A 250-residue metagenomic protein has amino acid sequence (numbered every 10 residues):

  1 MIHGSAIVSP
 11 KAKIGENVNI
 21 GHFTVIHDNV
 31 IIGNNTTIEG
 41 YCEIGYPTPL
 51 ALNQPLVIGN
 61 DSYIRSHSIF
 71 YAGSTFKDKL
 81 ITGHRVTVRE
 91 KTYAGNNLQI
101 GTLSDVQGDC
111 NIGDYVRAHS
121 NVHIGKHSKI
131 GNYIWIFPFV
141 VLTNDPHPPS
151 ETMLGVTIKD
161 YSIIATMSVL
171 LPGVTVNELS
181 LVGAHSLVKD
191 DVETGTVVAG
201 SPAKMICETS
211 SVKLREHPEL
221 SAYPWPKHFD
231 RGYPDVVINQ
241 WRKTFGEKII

Functional and structural regions predicted by a protein language model:
H3-G4, S9-P10, G15-E16, G21-H22 (+29 more regions): Left-handed beta-helix
T48-P49, P146-P148, V174, E208-T209: Conserved catalytic-core motifs of eukaryotic protein kinase domains, centered on the activation segment
N60-D61, D160-I163, R215-E219, P224-K227: Short, low-complexity, polar/charged sequence segments that are solvent-exposed and flexible
P138-D145, K213-L220: Short glycine/proline- and charge-enriched loop/turn segments that cap or connect secondary-structure elements
T194-E219: Conserved beta-strand-loop-alpha-helix hinge in the C-terminal portion of ABC ATPase nucleotide-binding domains
E219-I250: Intrinsic low-complexity, glycine/proline- and repeat-rich, mixed-charge intrinsically disordered regions appended
